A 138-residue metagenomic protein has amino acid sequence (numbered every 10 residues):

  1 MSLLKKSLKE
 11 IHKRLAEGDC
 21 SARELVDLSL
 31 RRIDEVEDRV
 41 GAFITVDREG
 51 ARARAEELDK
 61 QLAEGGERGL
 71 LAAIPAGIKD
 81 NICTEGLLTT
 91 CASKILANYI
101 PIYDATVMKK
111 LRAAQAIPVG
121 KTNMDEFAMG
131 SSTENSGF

Functional and structural regions predicted by a protein language model:
M1-R52: An N-terminal boundary/leader segment
L3, V40-F43, L58, I95-L96 (+2 more regions): Short clusters of hydrophobic/aromatic residues that line enzyme substrate/ligand-binding pockets
L8, L62, D104-A105: Generic non-transmembrane alpha-helix signal with a bias for helix starts/N-cap capping motifs
E10, L28, E57, T106 (+1 more regions): Alpha-helical scaffold segments in soluble metabolic enzymes
S21, G66-E67, Q115, F127: N-terminal beta-rich core of secreted/periplasmic extracellular enzymes
E49-E56, Q115-A116, D125: Long amphipathic alpha-helix in the N-terminal Rossmann-like dinucleotide-binding domain of NAD(P)-dependent
L58-I74: Immediate post-signal peptide segment of exported/extracytoplasmic ligand-binding proteins
A72-F138: Short glycine/serine-rich loop/turn segments
